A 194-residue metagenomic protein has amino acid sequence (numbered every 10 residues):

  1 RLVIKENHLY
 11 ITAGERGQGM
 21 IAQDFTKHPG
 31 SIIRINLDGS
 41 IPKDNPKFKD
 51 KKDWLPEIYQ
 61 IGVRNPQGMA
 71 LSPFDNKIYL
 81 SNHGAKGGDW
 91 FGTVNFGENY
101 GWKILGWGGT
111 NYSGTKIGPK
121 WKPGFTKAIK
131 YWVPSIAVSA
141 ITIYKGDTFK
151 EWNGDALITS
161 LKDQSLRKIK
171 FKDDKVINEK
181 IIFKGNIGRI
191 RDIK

Functional and structural regions predicted by a protein language model:
R1-I4: Asp-box/WD-like beta-propeller blade repeats and closely related beta-sheet repeat scaffolds
E15-K180, G188: Beta-propeller domain segments
